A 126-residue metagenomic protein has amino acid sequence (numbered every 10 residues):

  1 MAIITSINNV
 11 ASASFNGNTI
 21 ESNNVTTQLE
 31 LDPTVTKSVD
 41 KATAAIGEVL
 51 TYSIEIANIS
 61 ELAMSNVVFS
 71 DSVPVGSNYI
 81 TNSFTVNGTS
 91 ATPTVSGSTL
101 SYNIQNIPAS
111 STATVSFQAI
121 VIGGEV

Functional and structural regions predicted by a protein language model:
M1-V126: Exported/extracytosolic protein signature
